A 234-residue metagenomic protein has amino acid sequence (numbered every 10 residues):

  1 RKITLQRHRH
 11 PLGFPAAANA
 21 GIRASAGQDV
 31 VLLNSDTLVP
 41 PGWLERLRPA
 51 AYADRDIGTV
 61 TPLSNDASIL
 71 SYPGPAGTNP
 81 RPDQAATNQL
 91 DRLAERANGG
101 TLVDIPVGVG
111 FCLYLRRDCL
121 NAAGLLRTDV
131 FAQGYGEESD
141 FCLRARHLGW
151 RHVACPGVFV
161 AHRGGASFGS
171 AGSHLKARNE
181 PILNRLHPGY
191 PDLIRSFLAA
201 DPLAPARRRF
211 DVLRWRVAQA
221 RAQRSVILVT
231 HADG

Functional and structural regions predicted by a protein language model:
K2-A16, R23-A24: Conserved donor nucleotide-binding strand/loop of the catalytic core
P15-A16, R23, D66, N79-D118: A recurrent flexible, glycine/aromatic-enriched loop bordering the glycosyltransferase active site that acts as
V30: Short aromatic/hydrophobic "clamp" motif used to bind/position activated sugar donors
L33-S35: Active-site acidic Asp-centered loop
T37-T78: Conserved donor NDP-sugar-binding/catalytic core segment of glycosyltransferases
G42-R48, V103-G124, D129-F159: A short, conserved alpha-helix in the catalytic core of glycosyltransferases
S68, L143-Q219: Active-site-adjacent helix/loop segment of glycosyltransferases that harbors family-specific signature motifs
R214-G234: N-terminal subdomain of nucleotide-sugar transferases
